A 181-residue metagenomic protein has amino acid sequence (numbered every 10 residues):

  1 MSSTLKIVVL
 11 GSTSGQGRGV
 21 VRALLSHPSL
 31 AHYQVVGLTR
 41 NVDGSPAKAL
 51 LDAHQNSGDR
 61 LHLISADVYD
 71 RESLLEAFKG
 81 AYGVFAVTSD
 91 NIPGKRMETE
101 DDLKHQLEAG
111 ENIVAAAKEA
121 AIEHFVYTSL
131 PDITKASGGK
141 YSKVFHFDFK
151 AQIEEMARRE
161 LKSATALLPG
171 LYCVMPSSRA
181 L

Functional and structural regions predicted by a protein language model:
S2-Q34, L38-A53, Y69-E72, D90-H105 (+2 more regions): Oxidoreductase cofactor-interface core, primarily capturing Rossmann-like NAD(P)-dependent enzymes
K48, Q55-G83: Conserved Rossmann-fold cofactor-binding substructure of NAD(P)-dependent oxidoreductases
K79-P93: Rossmann-like NAD(P)-binding element
Q106, G110: Aromatic "clamp/platform" in nucleotide-sugar-dependent glycosyltransferases that forms part of the donor/acceptor
